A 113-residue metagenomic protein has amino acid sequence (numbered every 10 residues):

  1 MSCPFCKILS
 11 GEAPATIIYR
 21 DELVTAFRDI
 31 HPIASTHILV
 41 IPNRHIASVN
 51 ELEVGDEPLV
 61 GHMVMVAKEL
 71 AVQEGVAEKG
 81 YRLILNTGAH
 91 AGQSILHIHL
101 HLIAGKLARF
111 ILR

Functional and structural regions predicted by a protein language model:
M1-R113: HIT superfamily nucleotide-processing domains
